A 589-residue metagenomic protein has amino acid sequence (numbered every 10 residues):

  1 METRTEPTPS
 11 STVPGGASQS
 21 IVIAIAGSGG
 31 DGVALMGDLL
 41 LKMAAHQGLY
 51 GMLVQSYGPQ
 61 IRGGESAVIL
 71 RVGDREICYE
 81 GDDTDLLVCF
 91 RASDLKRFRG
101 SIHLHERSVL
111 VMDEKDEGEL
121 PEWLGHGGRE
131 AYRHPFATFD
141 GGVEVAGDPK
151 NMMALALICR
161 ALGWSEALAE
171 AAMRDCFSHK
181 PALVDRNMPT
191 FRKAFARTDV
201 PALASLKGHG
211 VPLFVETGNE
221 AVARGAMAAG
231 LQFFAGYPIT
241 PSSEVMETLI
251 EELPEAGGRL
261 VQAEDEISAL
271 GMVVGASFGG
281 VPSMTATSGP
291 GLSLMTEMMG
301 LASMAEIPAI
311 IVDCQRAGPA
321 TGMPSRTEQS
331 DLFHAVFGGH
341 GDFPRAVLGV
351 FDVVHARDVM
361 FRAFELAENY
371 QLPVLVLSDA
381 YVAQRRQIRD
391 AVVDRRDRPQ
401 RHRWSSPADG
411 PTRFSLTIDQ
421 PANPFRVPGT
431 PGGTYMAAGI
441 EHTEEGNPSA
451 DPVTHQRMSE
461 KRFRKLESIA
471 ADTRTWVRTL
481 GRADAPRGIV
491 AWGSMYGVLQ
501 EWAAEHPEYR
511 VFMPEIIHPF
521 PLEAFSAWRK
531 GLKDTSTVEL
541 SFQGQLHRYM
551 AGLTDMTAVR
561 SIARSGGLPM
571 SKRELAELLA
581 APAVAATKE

Functional and structural regions predicted by a protein language model:
E2-A229, F233-A235: Active-site cofactor/cluster-binding pocket
T8, V215-N219, M227-A229, V359 (+1 more regions): Flexible, low-complexity linker and terminal segments
S18-R99, T240-F337, A346-A367: Thiamine diphosphate
G58-I61, E117-L120, F139, S243 (+7 more regions): Short gly/pro/ser/thr-enriched loop/turn and capping motifs at secondary-structure boundaries
C89-R91, V111-D113, T287, I310-D313 (+4 more regions): Short beta-strand segments
R97-E117, E306, L546-A563: A short, gly/pro- and small-residue-rich
F177, A196-G210, A226-L231, L249-A256 (+4 more regions): Gly-rich Lys/Arg/Thr-decorated short loops/hinges at beta-loop-alpha junctions or inter-strand turns that position
